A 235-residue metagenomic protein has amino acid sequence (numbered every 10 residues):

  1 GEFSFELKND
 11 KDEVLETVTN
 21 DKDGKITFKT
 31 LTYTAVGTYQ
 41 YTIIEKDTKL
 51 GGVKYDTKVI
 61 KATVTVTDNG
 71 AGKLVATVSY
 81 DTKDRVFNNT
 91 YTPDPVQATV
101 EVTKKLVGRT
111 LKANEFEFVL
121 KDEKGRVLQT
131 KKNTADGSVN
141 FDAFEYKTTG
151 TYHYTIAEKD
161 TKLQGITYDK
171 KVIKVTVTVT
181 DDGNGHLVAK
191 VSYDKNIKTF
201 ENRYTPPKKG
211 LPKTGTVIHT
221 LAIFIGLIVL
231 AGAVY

Functional and structural regions predicted by a protein language model:
G1-Y235: Solvent-exposed loop/turn and edge beta-strand elements of beta-rich ligand-binding domains
